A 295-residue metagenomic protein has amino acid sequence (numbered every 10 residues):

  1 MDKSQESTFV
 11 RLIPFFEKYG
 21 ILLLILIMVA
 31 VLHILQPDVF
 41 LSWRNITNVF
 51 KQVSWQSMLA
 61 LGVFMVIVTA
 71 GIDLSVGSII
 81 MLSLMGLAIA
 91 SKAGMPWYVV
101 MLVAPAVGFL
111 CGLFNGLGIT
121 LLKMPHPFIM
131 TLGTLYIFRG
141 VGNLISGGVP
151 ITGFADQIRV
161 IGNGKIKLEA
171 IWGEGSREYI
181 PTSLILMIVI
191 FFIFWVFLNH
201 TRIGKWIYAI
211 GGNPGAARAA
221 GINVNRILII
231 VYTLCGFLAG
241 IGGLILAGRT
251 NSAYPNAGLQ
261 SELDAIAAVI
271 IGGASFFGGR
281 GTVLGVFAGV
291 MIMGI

Functional and structural regions predicted by a protein language model:
M1-L61, G94-V99, W172-R177, I222 (+1 more regions): Membrane-interfacial amphipathic/re-entrant helices at transmembrane-helix boundaries
L26-L41, T69, I145-S146, F194-R202: Structural signal for alpha-helical transmembrane segments and their membrane-water exit/capping regions in multi-pass
I27-I34, S42-A93, L117-M124, G273-V283: Single transmembrane alpha-helix segments in multi-pass membrane proteins
D38-N48, N143, F197-G204, L228 (+1 more regions): Inter-helical junctions in multi-pass inner-membrane proteins, predominant in energy-converting antiporter-like
V53-G62, S78-L82, A106, L110-L113 (+7 more regions): Hydrophobic alpha-helical segments embedded in the membrane of multi-pass proteins
M95-L135, A288, I292: Alpha-helical transmembrane segments within multi-pass membrane transporters and channels
P127-W206, I227-I230, T250-G258: Transmembrane helix-bundle core of multi-pass membrane transporters and related energy-transducing complexes
